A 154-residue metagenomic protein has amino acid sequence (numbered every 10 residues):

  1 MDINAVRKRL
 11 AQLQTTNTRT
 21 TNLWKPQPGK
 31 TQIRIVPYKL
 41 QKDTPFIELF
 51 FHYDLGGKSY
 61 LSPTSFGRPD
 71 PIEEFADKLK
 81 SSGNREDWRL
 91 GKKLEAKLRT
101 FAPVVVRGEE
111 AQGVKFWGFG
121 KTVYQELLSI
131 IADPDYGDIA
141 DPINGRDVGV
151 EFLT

Functional and structural regions predicted by a protein language model:
M1-I139: OB-fold ssDNA-binding interfaces and closely related basic DNA-contact patches used across DNA replication/repair
I139-T154: Extended, acidic-biased charged interface segments
